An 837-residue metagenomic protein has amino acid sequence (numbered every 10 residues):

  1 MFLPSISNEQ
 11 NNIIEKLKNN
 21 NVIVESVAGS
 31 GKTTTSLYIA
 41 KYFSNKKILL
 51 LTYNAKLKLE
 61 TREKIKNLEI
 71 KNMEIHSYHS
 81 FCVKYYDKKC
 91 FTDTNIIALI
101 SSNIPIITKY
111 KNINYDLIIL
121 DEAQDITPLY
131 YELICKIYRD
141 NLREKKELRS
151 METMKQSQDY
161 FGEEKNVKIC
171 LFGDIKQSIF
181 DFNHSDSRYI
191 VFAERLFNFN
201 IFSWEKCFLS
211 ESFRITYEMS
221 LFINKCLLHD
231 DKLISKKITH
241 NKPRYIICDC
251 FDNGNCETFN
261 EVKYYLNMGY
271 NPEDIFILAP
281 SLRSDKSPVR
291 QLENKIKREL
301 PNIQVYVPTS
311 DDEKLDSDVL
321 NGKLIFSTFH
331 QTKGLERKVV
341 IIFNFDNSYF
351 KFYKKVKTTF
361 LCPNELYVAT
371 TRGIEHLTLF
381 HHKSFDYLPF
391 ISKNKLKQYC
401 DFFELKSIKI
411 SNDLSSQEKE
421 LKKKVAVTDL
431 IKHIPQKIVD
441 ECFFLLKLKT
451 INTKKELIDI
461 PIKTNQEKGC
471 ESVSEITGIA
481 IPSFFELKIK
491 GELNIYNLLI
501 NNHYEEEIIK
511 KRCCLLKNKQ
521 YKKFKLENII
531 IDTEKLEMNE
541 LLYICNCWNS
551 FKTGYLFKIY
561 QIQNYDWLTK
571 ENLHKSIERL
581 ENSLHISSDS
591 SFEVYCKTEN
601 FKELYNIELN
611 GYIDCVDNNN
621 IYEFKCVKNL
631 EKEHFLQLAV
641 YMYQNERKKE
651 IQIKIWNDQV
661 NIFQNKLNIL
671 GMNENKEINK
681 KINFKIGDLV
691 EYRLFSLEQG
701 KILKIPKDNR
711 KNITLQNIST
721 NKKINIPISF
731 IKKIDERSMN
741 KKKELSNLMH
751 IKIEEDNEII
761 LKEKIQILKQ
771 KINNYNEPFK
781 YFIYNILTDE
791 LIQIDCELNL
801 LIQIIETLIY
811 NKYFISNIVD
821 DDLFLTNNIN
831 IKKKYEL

Functional and structural regions predicted by a protein language model:
L3-N8, N19-E63, M73, H79-F81 (+5 more regions): Conserved helicase motor core of SF1/SF2 NTP-dependent helicases
N54, I70-A98: Inter-Walker segment of RecA-like/P-loop motor cores
Y86-D116, E122, I126-L133, S327-H330: Conserved RecA-like ASCE ATPase "motif II neighborhood" in helicase/translocase motors
P363-L377, E633-N661, K771: Metal-dependent nuclease catalytic cores in nucleic-acid-processing enzymes, especially RNase H-like/related
L405-Y612: Metal-dependent nuclease catalytic cores that hydrolyze phosphodiester bonds in DNA/RNA, characterized by
S576, H585-E593, N600-Y605, R647-K676 (+1 more regions): Metal-dependent nuclease catalytic regions and adjoining charged, substrate-binding loops involved in nucleic-acid end
I613-K628, Y641: Conserved catalytic cores of phosphodiester-cleaving nucleases, focusing on short active-site segments
I686-K732: Basic/aromatic-rich interaction segments and small domains that mediate binding to polyanionic partners
